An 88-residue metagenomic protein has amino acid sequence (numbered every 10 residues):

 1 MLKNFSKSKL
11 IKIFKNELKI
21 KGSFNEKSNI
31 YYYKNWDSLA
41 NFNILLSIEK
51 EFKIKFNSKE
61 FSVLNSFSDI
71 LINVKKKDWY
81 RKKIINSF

Functional and structural regions predicted by a protein language model:
L2-W36, A40-L46, K50-F88: Phosphopantetheine-dependent thiolation modules in NRPS/PKS and related acyl-activating systems
